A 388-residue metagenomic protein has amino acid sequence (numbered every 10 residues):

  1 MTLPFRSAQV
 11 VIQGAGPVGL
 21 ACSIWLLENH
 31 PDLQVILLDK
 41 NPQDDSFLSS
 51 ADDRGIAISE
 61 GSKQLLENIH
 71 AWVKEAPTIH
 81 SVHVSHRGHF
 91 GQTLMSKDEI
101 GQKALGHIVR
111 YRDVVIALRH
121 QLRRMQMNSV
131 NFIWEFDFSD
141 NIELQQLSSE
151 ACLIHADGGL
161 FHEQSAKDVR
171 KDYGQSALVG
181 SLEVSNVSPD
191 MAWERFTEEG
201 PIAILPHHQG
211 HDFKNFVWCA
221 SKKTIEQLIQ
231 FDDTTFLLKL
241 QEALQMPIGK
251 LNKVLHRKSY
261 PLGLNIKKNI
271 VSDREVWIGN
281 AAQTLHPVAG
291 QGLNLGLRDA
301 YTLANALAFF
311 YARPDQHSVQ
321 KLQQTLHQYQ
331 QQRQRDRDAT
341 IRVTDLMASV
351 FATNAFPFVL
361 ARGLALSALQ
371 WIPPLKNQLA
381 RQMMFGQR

Functional and structural regions predicted by a protein language model:
L3-G16: Beta1/beta-strand and adjacent pyrophosphate-binding region of the FAD-binding site in flavoprotein oxidoreductases
Q13, L27-D52: Glycine-rich FAD pyrophosphate-binding loop
G19-L20: N-terminal Rossmann-fold NAD(P) dinucleotide-binding loop
S59, Q64, N68, W72 (+2 more regions): Conserved N-terminal helical subregion
A151-G249, V254-R257: Conserved FAD-binding catalytic core of PHBH/FMO-like flavoproteins
T224, L228-A312, V319-K321: FAD/FMN-dependent oxidoreductases across multiple families
N305-R388: C-terminal helical "tail/cap" subdomain of flavin- and related membrane-associated enzymes
